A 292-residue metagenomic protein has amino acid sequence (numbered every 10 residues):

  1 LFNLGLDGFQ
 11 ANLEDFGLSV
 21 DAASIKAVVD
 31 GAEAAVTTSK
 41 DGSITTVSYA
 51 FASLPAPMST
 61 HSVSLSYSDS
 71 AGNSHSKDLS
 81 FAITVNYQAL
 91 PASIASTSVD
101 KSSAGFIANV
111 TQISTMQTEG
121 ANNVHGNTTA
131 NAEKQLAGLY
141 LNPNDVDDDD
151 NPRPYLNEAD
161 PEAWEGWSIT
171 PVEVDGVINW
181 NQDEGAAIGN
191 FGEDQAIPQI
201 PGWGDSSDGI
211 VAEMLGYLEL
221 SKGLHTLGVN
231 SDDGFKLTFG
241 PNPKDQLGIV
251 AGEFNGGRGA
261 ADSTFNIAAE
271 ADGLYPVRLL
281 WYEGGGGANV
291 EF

Functional and structural regions predicted by a protein language model:
L1-I25, K77-Y87: N-terminal non-catalytic regions of secreted/periplasmic and cell-surface proteins
V28-A32, F239-N242: Short strand-turn-strand beta-turns centered on an Asx-Gly dipeptide
E33-G42: Solvent-exposed serine/threonine-rich low-complexity stretches and specific carbohydrate-binding patches
D41-A50: Aromatic sugar-binding surface patches on proteins that engage polysaccharides or sugar-phosphate polymers
F51-T60, A271: Surface-exposed, short loops/turns at beta-strand junctions within beta-sandwich domains
L65-Y67, L279: Conserved structural position at the C-terminal beta-strand of extracellular beta-sandwich adhesion modules
S68-N73: Short, solvent-exposed loop/turn segments at the edges of extracellular beta-sandwich modules
N86-F292: Acidic/polar, compositionally biased interaction segments
